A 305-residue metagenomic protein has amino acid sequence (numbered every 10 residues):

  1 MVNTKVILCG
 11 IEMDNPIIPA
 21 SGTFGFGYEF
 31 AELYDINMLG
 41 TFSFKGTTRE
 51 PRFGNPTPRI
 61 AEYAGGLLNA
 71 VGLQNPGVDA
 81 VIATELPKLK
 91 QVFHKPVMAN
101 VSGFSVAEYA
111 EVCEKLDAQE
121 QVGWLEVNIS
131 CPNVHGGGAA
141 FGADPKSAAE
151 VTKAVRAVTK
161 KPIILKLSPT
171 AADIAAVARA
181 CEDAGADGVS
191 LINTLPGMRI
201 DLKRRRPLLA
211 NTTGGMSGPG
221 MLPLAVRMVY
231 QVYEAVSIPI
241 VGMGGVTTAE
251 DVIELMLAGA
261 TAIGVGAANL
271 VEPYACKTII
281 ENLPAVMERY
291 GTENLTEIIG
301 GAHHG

Functional and structural regions predicted by a protein language model:
M1-V97, S102-F104: N-terminal capping/small domains of soluble enzymes
I17-A20, G40-F44, V97-V101, L125-V127 (+5 more regions): Hydrophobic faces of well-ordered beta-strands that scaffold small-molecule active sites in alpha/beta enzyme cores
F24, N100-G103, L167-D173, L222 (+1 more regions): Glycine-rich beta-to-alpha transition loops that act as phosphate-gripper elements at the mouths of alpha/beta enzyme
Y28-L33, Y109-Q119, A171-A184, Q231-V236 (+1 more regions): Catalytic cores of alpha/beta
F44-R49, I129-C131, G188-M198, G245-V246 (+1 more regions): Glycine-rich phosphate-binding active-site loops on the catalytic face of alpha/beta enzymes
N55-A64, I200-G214, M256, A268-E293: C-terminal helical cap(s) of enzyme catalytic domains, especially alpha/beta-barrels
L67, C131-K146, V177-E234, I238 (+1 more regions): Glycine/Thr-rich beta-alpha phosphate-binding loop at enzyme active sites
K90, V101-K161, L167, A175-I192 (+1 more regions): Conserved alpha/beta-domain cores
